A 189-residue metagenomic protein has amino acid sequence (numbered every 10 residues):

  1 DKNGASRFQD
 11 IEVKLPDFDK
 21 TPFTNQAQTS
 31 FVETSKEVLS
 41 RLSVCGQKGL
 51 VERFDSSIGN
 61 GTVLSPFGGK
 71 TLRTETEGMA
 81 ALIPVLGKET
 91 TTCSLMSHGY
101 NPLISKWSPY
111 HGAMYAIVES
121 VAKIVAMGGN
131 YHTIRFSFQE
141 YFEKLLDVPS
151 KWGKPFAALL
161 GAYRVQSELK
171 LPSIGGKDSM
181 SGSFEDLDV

Functional and structural regions predicted by a protein language model:
D1-V189: Glycine/proline-enriched, intrinsically flexible loops and inter-domain linkers
